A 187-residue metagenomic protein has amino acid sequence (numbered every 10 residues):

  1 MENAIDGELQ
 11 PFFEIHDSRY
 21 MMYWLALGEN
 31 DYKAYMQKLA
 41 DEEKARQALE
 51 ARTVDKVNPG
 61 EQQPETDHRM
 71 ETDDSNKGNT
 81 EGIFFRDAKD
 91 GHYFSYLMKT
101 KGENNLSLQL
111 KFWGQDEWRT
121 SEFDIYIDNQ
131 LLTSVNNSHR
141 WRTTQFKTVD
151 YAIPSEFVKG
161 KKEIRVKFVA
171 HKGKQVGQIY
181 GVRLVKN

Functional and structural regions predicted by a protein language model:
M1-K101, K111-D116, K172-N187: Glycan-recognition and processing domains
K89, K101-E103, W118, R142-T144 (+1 more regions): Surface-exposed coil/turn segments at beta-strand junctions on protein surfaces, enriched
Y93-L97, E122, T148-D150, E163 (+1 more regions): Well-ordered beta-strand positions in beta-sheet-rich domains
N105, T120-E122, I179: Extracellular structured ligand-interaction cores
L106-F112, K147, Y151-G173: Short, well-structured beta-strand segments within conserved domains
W118-L132: Short, surface-exposed beta-strand/strand-loop-strand elements in extracellular ectodomains
L131-F157: Extracellular carbohydrate recognition and processing domains and analogous Trp-centered ligand-binding platforms
